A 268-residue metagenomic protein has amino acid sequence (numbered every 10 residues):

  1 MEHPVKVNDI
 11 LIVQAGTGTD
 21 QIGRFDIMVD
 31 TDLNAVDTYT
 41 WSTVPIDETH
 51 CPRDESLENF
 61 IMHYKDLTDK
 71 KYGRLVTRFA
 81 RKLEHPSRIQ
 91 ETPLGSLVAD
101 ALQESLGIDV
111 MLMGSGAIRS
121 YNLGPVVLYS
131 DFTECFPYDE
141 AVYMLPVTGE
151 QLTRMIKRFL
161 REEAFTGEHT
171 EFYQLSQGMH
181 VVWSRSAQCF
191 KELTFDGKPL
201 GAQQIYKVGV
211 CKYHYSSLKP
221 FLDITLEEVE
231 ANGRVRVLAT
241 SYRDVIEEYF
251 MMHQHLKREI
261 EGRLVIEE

Functional and structural regions predicted by a protein language model:
M1, I12-A15: Active-site neighborhood of phospho(di)ester-bond hydrolases with catalytic His/Asp-centered motifs
E2-V5, V182: Short, exposed beta-strand/loop patches in secreted or surface proteins that constitute
V5-K6, I156: Short, function-defining helix-loop hinge/capping sites that tune catalysis or transport
V7-D9, L106: Short, structured coil segments at secondary-structure junctions
G16-S105, D109-E268: Catalytic centers of hydrolytic enzymes
